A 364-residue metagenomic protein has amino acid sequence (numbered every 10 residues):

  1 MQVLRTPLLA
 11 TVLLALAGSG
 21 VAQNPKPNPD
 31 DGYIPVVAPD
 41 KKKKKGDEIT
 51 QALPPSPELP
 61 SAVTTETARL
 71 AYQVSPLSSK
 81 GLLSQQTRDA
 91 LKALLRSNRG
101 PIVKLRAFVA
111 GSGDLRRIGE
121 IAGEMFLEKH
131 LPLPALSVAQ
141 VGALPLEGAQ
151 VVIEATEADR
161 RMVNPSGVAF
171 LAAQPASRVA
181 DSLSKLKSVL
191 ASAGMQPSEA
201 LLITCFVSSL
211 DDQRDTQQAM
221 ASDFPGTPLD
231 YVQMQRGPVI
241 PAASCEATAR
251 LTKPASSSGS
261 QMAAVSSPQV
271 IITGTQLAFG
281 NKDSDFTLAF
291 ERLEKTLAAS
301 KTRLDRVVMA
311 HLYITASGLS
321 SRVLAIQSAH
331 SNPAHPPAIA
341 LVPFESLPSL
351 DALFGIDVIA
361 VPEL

Functional and structural regions predicted by a protein language model:
M1-L9: Bacterial N-terminal signal peptides that target proteins for export
L9-A10, G20: Cleavable N-terminal signal peptides
Q23-L364: Short, polar/acidic, helix-capping and beta-turn segments at strand->helix junctions that line the mouths
